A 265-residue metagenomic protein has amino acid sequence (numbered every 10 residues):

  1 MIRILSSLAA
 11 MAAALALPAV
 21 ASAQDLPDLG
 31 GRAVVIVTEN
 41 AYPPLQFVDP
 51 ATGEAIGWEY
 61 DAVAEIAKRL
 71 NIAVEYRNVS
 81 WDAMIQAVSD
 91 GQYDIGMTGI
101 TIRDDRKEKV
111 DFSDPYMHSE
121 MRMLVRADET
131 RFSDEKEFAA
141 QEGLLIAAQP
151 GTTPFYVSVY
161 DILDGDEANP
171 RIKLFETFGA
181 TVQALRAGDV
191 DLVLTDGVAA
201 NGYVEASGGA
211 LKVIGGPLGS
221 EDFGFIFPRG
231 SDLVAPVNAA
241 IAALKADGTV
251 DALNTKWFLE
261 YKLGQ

Functional and structural regions predicted by a protein language model:
Q24-G99, E108, D247, K256: Extracytoplasmic small-molecule ligand-binding "clamshell" domains of the periplasmic binding protein/Venus flytrap
T38-Y42, R77-D82, G91-R103, R126-A127 (+3 more regions): Beta->alpha turn/N-cap motifs
N40, H118-R122, G197, N201 (+2 more regions): Periplasmic-binding protein-like
V48-D49, V63-N71, T153-L174, V204-G208: Ligand-binding cleft/hinge of the Venus flytrap
Y60, Y76-Q86, R131-S133, I172-Q183 (+1 more regions): Short helix-initiation/N-cap motifs at beta->coil->alpha
D82-Q86, I100-K109, V157-Y160, R186-G219: A ligand-binding cleft/hinge motif common to bilobed small-molecule-binding domains
A127-L145: Flexible hinge/capping segments at coil-to-helix
P154-F155, I241-W257: Periplasmic-binding protein-like
